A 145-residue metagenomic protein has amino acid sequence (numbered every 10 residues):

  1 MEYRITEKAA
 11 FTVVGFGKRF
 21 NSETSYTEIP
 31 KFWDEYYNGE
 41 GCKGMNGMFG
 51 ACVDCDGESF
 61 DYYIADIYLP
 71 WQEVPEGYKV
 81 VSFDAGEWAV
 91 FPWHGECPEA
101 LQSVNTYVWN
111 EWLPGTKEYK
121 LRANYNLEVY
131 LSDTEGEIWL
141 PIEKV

Functional and structural regions predicted by a protein language model:
M1-V145: A solvent-exposed interaction/effector surface
